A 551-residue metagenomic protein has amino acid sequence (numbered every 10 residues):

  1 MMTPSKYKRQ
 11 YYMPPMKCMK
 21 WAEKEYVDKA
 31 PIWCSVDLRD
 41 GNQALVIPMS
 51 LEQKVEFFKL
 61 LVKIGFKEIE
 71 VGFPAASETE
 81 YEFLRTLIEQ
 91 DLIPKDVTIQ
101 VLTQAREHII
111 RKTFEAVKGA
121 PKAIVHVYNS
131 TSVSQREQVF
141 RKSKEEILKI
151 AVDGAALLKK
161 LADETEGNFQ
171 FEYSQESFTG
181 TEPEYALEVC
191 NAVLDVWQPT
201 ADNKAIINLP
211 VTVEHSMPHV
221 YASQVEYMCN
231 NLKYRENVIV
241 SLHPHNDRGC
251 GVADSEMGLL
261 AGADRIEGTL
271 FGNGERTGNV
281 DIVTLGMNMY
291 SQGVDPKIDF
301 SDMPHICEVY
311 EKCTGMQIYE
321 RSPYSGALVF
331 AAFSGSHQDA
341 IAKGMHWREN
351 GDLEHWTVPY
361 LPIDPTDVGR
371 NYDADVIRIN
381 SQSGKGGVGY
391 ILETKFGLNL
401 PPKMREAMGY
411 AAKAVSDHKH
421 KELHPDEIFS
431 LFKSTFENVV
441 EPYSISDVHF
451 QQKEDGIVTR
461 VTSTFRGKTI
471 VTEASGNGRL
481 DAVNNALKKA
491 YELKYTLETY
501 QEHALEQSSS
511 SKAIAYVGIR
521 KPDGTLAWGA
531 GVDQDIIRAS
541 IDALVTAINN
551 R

Functional and structural regions predicted by a protein language model:
M1-E107, N371, V376-I379, S383 (+1 more regions): N-terminal capping/small domains of soluble enzymes
M2-D37, G293-E473, S509-K512: A mid-to-C-terminal "edge-of-domain" accessory segment
Y7, W33, I47-E68, L84-Q90 (+3 more regions): Alpha/beta enzyme core
D40, A44, P74-E78, S132-S134 (+5 more regions): Short, small-residue-enriched loops and turns at beta-alpha junctions that line or gate enzyme active sites
L209-V211, E267-E275, M287-D299, N371-I377 (+2 more regions): Short beta-alpha connecting loops at secondary-structure transitions that line or flank enzyme active sites
S216-G351: Catalytic alpha/beta core domains of metabolic enzymes, predominantly
T459-S463, L505-W528: Positively charged, aromatic-enriched nucleic acid-contacting surfaces
T525-W528, V532-R551: Mixed-charge, glycine-accented linear interaction segment located at domain edges/termini
